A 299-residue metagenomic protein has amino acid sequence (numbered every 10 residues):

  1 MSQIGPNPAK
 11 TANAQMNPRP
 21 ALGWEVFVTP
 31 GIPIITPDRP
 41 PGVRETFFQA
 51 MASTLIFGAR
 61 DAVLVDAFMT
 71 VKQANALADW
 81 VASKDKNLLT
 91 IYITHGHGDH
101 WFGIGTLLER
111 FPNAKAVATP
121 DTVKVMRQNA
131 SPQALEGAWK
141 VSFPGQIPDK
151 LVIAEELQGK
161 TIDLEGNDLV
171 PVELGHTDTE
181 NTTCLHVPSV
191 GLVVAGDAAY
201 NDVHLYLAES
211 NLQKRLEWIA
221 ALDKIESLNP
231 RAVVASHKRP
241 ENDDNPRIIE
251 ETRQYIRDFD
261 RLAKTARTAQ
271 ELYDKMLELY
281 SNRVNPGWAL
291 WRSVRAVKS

Functional and structural regions predicted by a protein language model:
M1-R60: Zn-dependent metallo-beta-lactamase
S2-K10, S227-A232, R239-S299: Accessory terminal helices/loops
N7-T11, K124-N181, P188-S189, L222 (+1 more regions): Metallo-beta-lactamase
R19-L22, F57-A62, T161-V170, V187-V193: Beta-strand-turn-beta hairpins that frame and shape the catalytic cleft of phosphate-ester-processing enzymes
I34-P37, P41-A50, R60-T90: Pre-active-site segment of Zn-dependent metallo-hydrolases
I56, D66, V81, H95 (+6 more regions): Divalent metal-coordination and catalytic microenvironments
M69, V172-E250, D258: Metallo-beta-lactamase
K72-A118: Active-site metal-binding motif and surrounding structural segment of the metallo-beta-lactamase
